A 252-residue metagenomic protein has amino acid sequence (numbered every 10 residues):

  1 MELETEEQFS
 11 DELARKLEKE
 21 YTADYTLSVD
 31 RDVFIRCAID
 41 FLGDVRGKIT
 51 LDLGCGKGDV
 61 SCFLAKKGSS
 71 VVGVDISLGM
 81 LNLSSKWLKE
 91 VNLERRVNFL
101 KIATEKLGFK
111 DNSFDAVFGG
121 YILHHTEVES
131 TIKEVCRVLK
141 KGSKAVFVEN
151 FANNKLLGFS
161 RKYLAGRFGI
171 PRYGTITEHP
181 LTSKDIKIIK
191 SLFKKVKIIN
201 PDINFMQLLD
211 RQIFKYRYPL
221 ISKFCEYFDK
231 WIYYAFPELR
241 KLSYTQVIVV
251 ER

Functional and structural regions predicted by a protein language model:
M1-V45: Conserved class I S-adenosyl-L-methionine
L51, K57-K106: Class I SAM-dependent methyltransferase SAM/SAH-binding core
E105-A116: A short acidic, Gly/Pro-enriched loop at the edge of an enzyme's catalytic core that lines a small-molecule cofactor
A116-E129: A short SAM/SAH-binding and catalytic strip from SAM-dependent methyltransferases
S130-K141: A short glycine-rich, Lys/Arg-flanked "PGG" loop and its adjoining helix->strand segment in the class I
V146-G169: Conserved class I S-adenosyl-L-methionine
A165, N200-R252: A C-terminal cap/extension of S-adenosyl-L-methionine-dependent methyltransferases that defines the acceptor-substrate
E178-K197: Short alpha-helix
